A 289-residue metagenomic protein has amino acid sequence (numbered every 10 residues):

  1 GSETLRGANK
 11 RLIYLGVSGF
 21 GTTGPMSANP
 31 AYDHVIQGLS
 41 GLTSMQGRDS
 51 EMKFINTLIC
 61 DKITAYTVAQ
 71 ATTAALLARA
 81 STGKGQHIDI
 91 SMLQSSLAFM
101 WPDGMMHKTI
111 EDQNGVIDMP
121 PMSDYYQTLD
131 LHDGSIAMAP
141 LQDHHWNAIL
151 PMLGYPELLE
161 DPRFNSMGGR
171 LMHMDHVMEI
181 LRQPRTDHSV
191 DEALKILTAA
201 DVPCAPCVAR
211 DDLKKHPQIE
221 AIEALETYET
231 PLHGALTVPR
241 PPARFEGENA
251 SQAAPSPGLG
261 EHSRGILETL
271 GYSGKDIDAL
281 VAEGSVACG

Functional and structural regions predicted by a protein language model:
G1-I136, P140-L141: Active-site-adjacent "lid/gating" segments in soluble enzymes
L5, Y14, D33, T72 (+7 more regions): Residue-level signal for nonpolar/aromatic packing positions in well-ordered secondary structure
F54, I63-T67, P140-H144, H176 (+4 more regions): Conserved active-site and cofactor/substrate-binding residues in soluble primary-metabolism enzymes
M106-G115, H216-P231: Short, surface-exposed loop/helix-turn segments at secondary-structure junctions that function as lids/hinges flanking
D124-A200, C204: Aromatic-enriched alpha-helical interface/lid elements that frame and gate functional surfaces
T198-I222: Conserved PLP cofactor-binding pocket of PLP-dependent enzymes
L232-A279: Flexible, small-/acidic-enriched active-site or ligand-binding loops
K275-G289: Amphipathic terminal alpha-helices
